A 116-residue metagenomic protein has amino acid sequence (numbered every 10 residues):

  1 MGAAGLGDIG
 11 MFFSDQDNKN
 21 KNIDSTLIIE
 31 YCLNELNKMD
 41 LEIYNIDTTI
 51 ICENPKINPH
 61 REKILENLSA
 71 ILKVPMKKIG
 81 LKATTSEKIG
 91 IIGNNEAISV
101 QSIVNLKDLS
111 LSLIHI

Functional and structural regions predicted by a protein language model:
M1-E62, I71-L72: RNase III-family endoribonuclease catalytic core
M1-I9, T85-N95: Glycine/serine-rich anion-binding loops at beta->alpha junctions that coordinate negatively charged ligand groups
D40, S110-S112: Short, glycine- and charge-enriched coil/turn segments that flank and shape catalytic ligand pockets
Y44-I46, T85, I98-V100: A generic structural signal for well-ordered coil/turn residues at beta-strand boundaries that shape enzyme active-site
D47-C52, E62-I92: Short, conserved loop-to-beta-strand elements that form functional interface hotspots
I92-S110: C-terminal edge-of-domain segments
I114-I116: Conserved small/polar residues in nucleotide/adenosyl-binding loops
